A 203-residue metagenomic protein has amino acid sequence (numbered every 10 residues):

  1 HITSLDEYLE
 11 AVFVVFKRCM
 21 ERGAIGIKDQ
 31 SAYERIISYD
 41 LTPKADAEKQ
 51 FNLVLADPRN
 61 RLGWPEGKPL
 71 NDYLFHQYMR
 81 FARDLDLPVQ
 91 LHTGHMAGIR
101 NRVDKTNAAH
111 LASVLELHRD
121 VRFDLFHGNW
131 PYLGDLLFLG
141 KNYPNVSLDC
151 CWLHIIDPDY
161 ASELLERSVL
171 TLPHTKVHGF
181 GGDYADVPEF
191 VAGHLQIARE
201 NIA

Functional and structural regions predicted by a protein language model:
T3-S31, R35-V146, Y160-G179, I197-E200: Histidine/acidic residue-rich metal-binding segments in metalloenzymes
A32, W130, L153-I155, A185-D186: Short, glycine-/Ser/Thr-/acidic-enriched flexible segments
G98, I155, E189: Conserved protein kinase catalytic core
S147-P158: His/Asp/Glu-enriched short active-site or ligand-binding loop at hydrolase and phosphoryl-transfer sites
G182: Acidic/histidine-rich, metal-coordinating catalytic segments
A185-V191, L195-I202: Shared catalytic-loop signature of beta/alpha-barrel
